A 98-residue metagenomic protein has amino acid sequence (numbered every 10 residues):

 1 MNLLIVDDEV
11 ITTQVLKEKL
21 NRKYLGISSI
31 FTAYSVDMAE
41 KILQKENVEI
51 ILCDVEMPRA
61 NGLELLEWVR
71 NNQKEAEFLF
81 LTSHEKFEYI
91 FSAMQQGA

Functional and structural regions predicted by a protein language model:
M1-T12, L16-L20, I51: Conserved acidic segment of CheY-like receiver
I5, T32, F80-T82: Conserved SAM-binding loop
K19-K23, I42: Alpha-helical interaction/dimerization surfaces of two-component signaling modules
Y24-I30: A generic structural motif
I30-A39: Conserved Asp/Asn-Gly motif in the active-site loop of CheY-like receiver
E40, E46-A98: CheY-like receiver
